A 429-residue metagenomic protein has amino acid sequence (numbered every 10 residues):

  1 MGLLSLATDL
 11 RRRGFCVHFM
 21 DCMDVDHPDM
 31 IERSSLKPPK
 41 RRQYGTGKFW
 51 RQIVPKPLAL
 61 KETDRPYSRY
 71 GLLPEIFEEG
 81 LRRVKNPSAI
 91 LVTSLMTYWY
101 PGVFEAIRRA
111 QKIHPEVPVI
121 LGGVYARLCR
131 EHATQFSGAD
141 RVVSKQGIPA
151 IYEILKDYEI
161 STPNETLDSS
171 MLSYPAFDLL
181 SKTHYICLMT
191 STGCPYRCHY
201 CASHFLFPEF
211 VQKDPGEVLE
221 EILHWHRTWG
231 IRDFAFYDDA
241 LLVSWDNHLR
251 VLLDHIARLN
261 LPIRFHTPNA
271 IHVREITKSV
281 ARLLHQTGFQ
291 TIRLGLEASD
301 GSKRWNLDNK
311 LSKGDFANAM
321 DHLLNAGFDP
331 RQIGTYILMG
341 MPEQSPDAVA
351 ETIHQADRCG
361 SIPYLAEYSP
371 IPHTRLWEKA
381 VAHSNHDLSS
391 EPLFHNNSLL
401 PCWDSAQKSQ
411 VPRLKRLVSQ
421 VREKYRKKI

Functional and structural regions predicted by a protein language model:
M1-I231: Acidic, low-complexity intrinsically disordered segments
G2, M20-M30, L36, Q332 (+1 more regions): C-terminal accessory regions of radical SAM enzymes
L6, F77-G80, G102, A106 (+6 more regions): A general structural detector for well-ordered alpha-helical segments in enzyme core domains, enriched
F15, P115, F289, F328 (+1 more regions): Short phosphate-binding/catalytic loops that engage adenosine nucleotides
L91, V143, A235, R293 (+1 more regions): Conserved beta-strand positions in the central sheet of alpha/beta enzyme cores
R130-S137, V280, P342-D357: Catalytic cores of alpha/beta
G138-A139, H285-T291, R358-I362: Glycine-enriched alpha-helix->loop->beta-strand junction motifs that scaffold or abut catalytic
S170-P330, G334, M339: Radical SAM [4Fe-4S] cluster-binding motif and immediate context
